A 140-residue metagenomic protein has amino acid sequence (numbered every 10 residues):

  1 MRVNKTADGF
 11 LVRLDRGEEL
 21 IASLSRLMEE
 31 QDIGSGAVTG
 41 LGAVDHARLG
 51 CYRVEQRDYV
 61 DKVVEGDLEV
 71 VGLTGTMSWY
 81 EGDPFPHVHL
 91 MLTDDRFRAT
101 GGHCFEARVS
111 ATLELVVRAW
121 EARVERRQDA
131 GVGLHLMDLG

Functional and structural regions predicted by a protein language model:
M1-H87, M91-G140: N-terminal intrinsically disordered, cationic/polar leader segments that include organellar targeting peptides
